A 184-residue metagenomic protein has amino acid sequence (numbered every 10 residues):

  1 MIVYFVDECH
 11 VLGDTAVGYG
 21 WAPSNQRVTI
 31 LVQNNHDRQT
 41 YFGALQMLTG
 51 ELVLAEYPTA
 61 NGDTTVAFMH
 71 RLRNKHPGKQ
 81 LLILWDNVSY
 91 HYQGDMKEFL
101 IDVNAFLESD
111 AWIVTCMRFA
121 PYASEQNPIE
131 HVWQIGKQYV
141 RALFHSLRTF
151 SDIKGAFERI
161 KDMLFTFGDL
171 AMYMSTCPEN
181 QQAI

Functional and structural regions predicted by a protein language model:
M1-I184: Short functional hotspots at interaction and active-site rims
